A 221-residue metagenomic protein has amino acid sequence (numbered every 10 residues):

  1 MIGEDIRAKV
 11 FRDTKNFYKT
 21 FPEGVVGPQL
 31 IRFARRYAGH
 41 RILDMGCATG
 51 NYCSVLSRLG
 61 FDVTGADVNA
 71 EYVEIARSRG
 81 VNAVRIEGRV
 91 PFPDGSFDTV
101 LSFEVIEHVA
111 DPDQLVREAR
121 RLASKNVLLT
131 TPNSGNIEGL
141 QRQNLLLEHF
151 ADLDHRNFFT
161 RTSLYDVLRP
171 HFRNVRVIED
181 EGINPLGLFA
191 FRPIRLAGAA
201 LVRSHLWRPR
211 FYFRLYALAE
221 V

Functional and structural regions predicted by a protein language model:
M1-P93, T99, F103, D113-V116 (+6 more regions): Conserved N-terminal segment of class I S-adenosyl-L-methionine
V90, E107, N136: Active-site micro-motifs of SAM-dependent methyltransferase domains
F103-I106, T130: Residues lining the SAM
A110-Q114, G139: Short N-terminal helix/helix-N-cap motif within the alpha/beta-hydrolase-1
D113-L128: A short glycine-rich, Lys/Arg-flanked "PGG" loop and its adjoining helix->strand segment in the class I
R120, N136-E138, L186-G187: Juxtamembrane/interface motifs at transmembrane-helix termini
K125, N133-G135, E181-I183: Short, flexible active-site-adjacent loop segments at beta-strand->alpha-helix junctions, enriched in small/polar
L128-F150, H155: Conserved class I S-adenosyl-L-methionine
